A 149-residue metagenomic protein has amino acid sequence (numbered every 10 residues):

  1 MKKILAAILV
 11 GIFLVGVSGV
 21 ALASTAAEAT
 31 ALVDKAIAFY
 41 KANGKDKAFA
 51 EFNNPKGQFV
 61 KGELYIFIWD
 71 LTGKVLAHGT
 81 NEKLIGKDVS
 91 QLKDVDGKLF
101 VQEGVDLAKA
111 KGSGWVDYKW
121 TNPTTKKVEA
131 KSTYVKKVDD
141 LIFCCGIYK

Functional and structural regions predicted by a protein language model:
K2-K149: N-terminal membrane-sensor/transducer module of prokaryotic signaling receptors
